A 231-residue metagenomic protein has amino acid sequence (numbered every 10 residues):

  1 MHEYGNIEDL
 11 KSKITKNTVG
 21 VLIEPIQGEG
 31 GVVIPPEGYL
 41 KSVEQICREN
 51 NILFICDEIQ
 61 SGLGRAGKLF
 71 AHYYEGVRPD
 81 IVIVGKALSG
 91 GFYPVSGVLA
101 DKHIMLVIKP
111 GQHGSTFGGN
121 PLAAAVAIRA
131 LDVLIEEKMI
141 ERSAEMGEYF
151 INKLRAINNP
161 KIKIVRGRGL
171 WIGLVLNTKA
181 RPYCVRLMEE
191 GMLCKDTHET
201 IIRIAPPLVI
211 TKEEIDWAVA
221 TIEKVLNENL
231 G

Functional and structural regions predicted by a protein language model:
M1-G231: Conserved N-terminal phosphate-binding loop of PLP-dependent enzymes in the Aspartate aminotransferase
